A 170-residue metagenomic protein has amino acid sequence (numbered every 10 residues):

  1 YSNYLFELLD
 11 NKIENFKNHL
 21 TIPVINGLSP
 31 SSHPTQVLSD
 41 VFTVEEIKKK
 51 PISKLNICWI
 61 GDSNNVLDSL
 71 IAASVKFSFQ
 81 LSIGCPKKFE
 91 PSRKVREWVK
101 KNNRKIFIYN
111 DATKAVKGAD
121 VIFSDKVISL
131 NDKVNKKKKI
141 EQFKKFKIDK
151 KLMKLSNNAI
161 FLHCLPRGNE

Functional and structural regions predicted by a protein language model:
Y1-E45, G168: Phosphate/diphosphate ligand-binding glycine-rich loop within oxidoreductases
S2-L5, K88-K94, N169-E170: Short, charged/polar "capping" segments at the starts of alpha-helices and the immediately preceding loops
E7, I71-A72, K151: Alpha-helical segments flanking ligand/cofactor-binding loops in enzyme cores
L20-I22, F79, K154-I160: A short helix->loop->beta-strand "cap" motif at the edges of active sites that frequently abuts
V24-G27, H33, W59, I108 (+1 more regions): General beta-strand structural signal in soluble alpha/beta enzymes
S29-P30, P86-K88, V127, P166: Short, ordered loop/turn segments at secondary-structure junctions
E46-D125: Glycine-rich phosphate/diphosphate-binding loop of Rossmann-like nucleotide-binding domains
K100-E170: Rossmann-like adenosine-cofactor binding region
